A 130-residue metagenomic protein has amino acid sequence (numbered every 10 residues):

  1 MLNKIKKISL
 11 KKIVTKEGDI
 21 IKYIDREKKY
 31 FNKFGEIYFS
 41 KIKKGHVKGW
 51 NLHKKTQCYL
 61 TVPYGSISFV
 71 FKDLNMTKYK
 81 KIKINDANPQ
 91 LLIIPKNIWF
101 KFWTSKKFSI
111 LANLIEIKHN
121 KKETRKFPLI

Functional and structural regions predicted by a protein language model:
M1-L91, W103, K107-I130: Non-catalytic, conserved peripheral segments adjacent to functional cores
I98-F100: Recognition helices and adjacent regulatory flanks at domain boundaries
